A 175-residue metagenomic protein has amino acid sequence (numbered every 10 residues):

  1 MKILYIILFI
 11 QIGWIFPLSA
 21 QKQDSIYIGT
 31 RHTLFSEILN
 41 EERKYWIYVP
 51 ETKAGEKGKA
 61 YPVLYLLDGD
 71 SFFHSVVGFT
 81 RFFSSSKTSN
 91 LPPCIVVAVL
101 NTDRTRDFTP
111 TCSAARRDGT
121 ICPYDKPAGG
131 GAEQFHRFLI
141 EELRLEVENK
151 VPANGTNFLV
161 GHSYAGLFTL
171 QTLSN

Functional and structural regions predicted by a protein language model:
M1-D24: Bacterial Sec-dependent N-terminal signal peptides
L18-P62: A domain-start/cap signature at the N-terminus of enzymes
A60-P62, L91-I95, N154-T156: Loop/turn elements at helix/coil->beta-strand transitions in domains of secreted/extracellular proteins
Y61, L67-F72: Active-site glycine-rich loops that stabilize anionic/oxyanionic intermediates across multiple enzyme folds
S71-H136: Active-site machinery of serine-nucleophile hydrolases
R137-G155: Conserved acidic catalytic loop of the alpha/beta-hydrolase fold
V160-A165, T169: Gly/Ala-rich beta-loop-alpha elbow adjacent to hydrolase catalytic centers
Q171-N175: Conserved hydrolase catalytic core segment
